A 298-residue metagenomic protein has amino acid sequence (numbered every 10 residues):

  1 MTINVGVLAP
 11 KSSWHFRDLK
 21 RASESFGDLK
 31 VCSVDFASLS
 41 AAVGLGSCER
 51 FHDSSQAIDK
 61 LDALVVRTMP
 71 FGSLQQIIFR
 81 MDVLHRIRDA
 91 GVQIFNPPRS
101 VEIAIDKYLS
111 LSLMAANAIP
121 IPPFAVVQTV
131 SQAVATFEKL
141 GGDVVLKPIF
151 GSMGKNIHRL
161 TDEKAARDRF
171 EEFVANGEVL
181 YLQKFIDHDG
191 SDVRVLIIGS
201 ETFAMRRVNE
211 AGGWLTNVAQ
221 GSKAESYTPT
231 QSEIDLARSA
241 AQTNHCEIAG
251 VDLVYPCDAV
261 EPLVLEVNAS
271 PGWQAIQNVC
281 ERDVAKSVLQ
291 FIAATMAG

Functional and structural regions predicted by a protein language model:
M1-G6: Extreme N-terminal starter segment of soluble prokaryotic enzymes
P10-P123: Conserved N-proximal alpha/beta basic substrate-recognition cap immediately N-terminal to, or forming the N-lobe
M69-F71, F150-G151, S270: Short glycine-rich anion-binding loops that position phosphate/pyrophosphate groups of nucleotides and phosphorylated
M114-A115, F137-N156, G177-H188: ATP-grasp fold ATP-binding core
N117-G141: Rossmann-like NAD(P)H-binding beta-loop-alpha module
K155-N244: Phosphate-binding site of ATP-dependent enzymes
L215-P262, K286-G298: A long amphipathic alpha-helix within ATP-dependent nucleotide-binding catalytic cores
N268-E281: Glycine-rich phosphate/pyrophosphate-binding beta-alpha loops
